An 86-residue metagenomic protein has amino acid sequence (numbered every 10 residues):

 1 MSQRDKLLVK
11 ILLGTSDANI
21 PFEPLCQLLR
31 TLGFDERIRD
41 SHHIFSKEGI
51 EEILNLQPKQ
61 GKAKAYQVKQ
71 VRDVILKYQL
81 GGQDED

Functional and structural regions predicted by a protein language model:
M1-L7, Q79, D86: Extended low-complexity, intrinsically disordered regulatory tracts
S2-K6, K10-Q27, I38: A charge-rich, low-complexity, intrinsically flexible signal that marks solvent-exposed coils, linkers, repeats
L7-L12, I50, N55-L56, D73-G81: Basic helix-extension-helix modules of the SAP/HeH family
T15, P58-G61: Short, flexible active-site loop motifs that bind/organize anionic cofactors or intermediates
L28-L54: A short, structured beta-strand/loop element
Q60-E85: C-terminal structural segments of small proteins and small subunits
